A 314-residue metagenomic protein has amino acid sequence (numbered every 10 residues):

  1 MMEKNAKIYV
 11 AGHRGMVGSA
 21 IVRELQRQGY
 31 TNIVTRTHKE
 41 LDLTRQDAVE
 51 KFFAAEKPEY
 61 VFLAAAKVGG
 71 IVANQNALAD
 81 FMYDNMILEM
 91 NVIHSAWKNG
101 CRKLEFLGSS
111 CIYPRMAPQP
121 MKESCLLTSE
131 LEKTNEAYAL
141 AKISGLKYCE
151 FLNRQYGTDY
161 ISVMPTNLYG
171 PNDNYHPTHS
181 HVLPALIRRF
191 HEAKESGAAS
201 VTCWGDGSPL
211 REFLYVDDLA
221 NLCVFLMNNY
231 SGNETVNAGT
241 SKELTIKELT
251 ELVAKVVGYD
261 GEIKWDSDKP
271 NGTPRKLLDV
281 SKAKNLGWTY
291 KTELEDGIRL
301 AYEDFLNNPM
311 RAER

Functional and structural regions predicted by a protein language model:
K4, M90-N135: Conserved Rossmann-fold NAD(P)-dependent oxidoreductase catalytic core, especially the SDR/UDP-sugar
A11-M16, A20-Q28, E192-R314: C-terminal substrate-binding subdomain of Rossmann-fold SDR/epimerase-dehydratase oxidoreductases
Q26-K51: Adenosine-cofactor binding site in Rossmann-like domains, unifying the SAM/SAH pocket of S-adenosylmethionine-dependent
D42, I112-P114, A137, I161-A185 (+1 more regions): Flexible, glycine-rich beta-alpha linker
Q46-M86, S95-K98: NAD(P)H-binding glycine-rich loop region in Rossmannoid oxidoreductase-like domains and their noncatalytic homologs
G70-I71, F106-M121, A137-I143, Q155 (+1 more regions): Conserved catalytic-site region of short-chain dehydrogenase/reductase
M82, M86, T134-L146, H176-P184 (+2 more regions): Short-chain dehydrogenase/reductase
K133-T166, A185-S196: Active-site Tyr-X1-5-Lys
